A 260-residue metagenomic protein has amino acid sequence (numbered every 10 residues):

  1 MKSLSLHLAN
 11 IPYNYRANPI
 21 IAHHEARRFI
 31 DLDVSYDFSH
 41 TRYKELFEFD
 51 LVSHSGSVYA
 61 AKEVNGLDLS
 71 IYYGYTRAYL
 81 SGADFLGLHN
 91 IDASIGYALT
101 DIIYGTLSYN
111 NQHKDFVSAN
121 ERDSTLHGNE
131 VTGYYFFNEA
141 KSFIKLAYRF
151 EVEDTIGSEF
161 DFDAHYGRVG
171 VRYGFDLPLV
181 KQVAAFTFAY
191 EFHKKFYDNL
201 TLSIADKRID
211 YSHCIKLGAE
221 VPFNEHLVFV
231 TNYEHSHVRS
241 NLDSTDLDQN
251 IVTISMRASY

Functional and structural regions predicted by a protein language model:
M1-Y260: Gram-negative and organellar
